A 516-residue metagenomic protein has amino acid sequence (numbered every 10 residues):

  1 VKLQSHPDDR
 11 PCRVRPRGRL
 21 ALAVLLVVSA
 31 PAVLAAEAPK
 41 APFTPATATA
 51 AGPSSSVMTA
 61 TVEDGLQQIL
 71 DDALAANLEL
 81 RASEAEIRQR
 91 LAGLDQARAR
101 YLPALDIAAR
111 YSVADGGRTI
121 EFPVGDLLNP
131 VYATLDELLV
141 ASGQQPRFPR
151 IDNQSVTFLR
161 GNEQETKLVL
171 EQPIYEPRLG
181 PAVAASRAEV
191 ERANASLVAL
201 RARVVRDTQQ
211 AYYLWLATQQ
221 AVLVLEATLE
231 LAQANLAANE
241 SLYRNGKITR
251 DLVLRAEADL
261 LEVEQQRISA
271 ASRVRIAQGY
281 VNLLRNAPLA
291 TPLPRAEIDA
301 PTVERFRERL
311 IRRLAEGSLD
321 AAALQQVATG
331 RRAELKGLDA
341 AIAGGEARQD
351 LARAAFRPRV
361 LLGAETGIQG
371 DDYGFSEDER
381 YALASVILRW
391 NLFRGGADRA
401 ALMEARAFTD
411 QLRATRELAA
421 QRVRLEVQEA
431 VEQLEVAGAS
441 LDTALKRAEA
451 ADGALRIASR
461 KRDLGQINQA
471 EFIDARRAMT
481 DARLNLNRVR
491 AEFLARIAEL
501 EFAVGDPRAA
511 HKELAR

Functional and structural regions predicted by a protein language model:
V1-P16: N-terminal secretory signal peptides that target proteins for export/translocation
R17-V33: Gram-negative bacterial Sec-dependent N-terminal signal peptides
A36-P53, V113-T119, V124, N129 (+2 more regions): Acidic, low-complexity, intrinsically disordered peripheral segments
G52-D72: Regulatory alphaC helix of protein kinase catalytic domains
V62-G65, A104-R118, F122-A199, D320-A323 (+3 more regions): Small/polar-residue-enriched beta-strand and adjacent coil segments characteristic of outer-membrane beta-barrel
A82-A97, L200, V204-L225, A234 (+5 more regions): Amphipathic alpha-helical coiled-coil segments
A195, A199-V327, A430-Q433, A437 (+4 more regions): Periplasmic alpha-helical coiled-coil/stalk elements that build and connect Gram-negative outer-membrane
